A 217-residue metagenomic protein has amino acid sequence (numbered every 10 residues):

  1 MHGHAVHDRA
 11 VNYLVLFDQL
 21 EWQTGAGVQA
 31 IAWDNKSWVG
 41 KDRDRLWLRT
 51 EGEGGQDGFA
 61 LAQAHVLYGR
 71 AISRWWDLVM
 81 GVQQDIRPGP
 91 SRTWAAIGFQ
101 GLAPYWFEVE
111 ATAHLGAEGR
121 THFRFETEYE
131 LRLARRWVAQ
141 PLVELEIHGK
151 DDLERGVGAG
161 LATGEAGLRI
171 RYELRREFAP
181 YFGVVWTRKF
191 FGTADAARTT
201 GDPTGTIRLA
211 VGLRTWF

Functional and structural regions predicted by a protein language model:
M1-G58, A62, V66-R70, L209: Outer-membrane beta-barrel initiation region
V11-Y13, Q29-W33, A60-A62, S91-A95 (+3 more regions): Residues that define the transmembrane beta-barrel architecture of outer-membrane proteins
Q19, L48-G52, M80-Q84, A111-L115 (+2 more regions): Transmembrane beta-barrel strands of outer-membrane/channel proteins
N35, V66, I97, F125-T127 (+2 more regions): Membrane-embedded beta-strands of outer-membrane beta-barrel proteins, especially the hydrophobic/small aromatic
V39-K41, R70, G101, A113-L115 (+3 more regions): Residue-level signature of outer-membrane beta-barrel architecture
R43-W47, R74-L78, Y105-V109, A134-A139 (+1 more regions): Repeated loop/turn-to-beta-strand initiation elements of outer-membrane beta-barrel proteins
S91-D152: Detector for outer-membrane/organellar transmembrane beta-barrel domains, recognizing the amphipathic beta-strand
L168-E173, T204-F217: Outer-membrane beta-barrel "beta-signal"
